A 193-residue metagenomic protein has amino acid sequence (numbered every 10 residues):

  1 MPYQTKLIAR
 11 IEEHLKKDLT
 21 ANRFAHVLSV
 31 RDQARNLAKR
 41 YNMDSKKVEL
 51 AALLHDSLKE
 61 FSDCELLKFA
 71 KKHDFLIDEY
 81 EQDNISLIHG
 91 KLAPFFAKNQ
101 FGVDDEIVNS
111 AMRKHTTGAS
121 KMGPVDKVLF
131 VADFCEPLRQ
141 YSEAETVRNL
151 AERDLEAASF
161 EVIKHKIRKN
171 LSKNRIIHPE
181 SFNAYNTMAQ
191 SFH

Functional and structural regions predicted by a protein language model:
Y3-L19: Generic N-terminal amphipathic, Lys/Arg-enriched alpha-helix
E13-D18, R40-I163: Divalent metal-dependent catalytic cores for phosphoryl transfer on phosphate-bearing substrates
H26: Phosphate/oxyanion-binding active-site loops and adjacent basic polyanion-contact surfaces
H165-H193: Charged phosphate-binding loop/patch that engages nucleotide di/tri-phosphates or the phosphate backbone of nucleic
